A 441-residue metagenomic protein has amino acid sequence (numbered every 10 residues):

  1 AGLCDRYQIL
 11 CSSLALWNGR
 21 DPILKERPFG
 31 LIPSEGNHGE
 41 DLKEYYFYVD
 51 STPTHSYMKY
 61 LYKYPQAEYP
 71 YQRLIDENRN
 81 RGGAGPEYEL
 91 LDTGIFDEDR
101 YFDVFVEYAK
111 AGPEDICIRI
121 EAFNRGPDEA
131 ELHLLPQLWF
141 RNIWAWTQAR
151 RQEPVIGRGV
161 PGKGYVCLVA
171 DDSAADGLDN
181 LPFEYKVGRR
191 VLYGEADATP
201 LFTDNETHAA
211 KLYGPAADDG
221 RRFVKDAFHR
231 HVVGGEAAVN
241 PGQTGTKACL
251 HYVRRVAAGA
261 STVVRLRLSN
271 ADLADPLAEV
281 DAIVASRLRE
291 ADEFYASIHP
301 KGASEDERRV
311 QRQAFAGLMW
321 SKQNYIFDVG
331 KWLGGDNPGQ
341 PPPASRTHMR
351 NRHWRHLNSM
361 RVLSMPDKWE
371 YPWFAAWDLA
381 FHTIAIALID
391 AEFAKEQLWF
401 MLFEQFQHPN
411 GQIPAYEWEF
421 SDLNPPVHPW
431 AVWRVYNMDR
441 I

Functional and structural regions predicted by a protein language model:
A1-S321, Y325-F374, E392, F400 (+4 more regions): Anionic coordination/interaction segments
M365-A387, P414-E419, Y436-I441: The substrate-binding groove and active-site-proximal loops of carbohydrate-active enzymes, especially glycoside
I384-A391, Q397: Alpha-helical solenoid scaffolds in large eukaryotic transport, assembly, and signaling factors
Q407-Q412: C-terminal catalytic domain of Rieske-type non-heme iron oxygenases
